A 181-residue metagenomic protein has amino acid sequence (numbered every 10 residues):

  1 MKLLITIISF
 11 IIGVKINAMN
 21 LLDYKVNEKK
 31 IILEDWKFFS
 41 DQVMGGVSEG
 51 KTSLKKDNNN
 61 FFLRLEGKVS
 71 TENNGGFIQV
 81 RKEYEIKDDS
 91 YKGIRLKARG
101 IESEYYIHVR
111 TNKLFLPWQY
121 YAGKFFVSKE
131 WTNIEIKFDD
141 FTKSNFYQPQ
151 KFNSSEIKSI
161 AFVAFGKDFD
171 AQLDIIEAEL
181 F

Functional and structural regions predicted by a protein language model:
I5-A18: Hydrophobic h-region of N-terminal signal peptides that target proteins for export in Gram-negative bacteria
I16-F181: Beta-rich carbohydrate-recognition modules and glycan-binding surfaces
